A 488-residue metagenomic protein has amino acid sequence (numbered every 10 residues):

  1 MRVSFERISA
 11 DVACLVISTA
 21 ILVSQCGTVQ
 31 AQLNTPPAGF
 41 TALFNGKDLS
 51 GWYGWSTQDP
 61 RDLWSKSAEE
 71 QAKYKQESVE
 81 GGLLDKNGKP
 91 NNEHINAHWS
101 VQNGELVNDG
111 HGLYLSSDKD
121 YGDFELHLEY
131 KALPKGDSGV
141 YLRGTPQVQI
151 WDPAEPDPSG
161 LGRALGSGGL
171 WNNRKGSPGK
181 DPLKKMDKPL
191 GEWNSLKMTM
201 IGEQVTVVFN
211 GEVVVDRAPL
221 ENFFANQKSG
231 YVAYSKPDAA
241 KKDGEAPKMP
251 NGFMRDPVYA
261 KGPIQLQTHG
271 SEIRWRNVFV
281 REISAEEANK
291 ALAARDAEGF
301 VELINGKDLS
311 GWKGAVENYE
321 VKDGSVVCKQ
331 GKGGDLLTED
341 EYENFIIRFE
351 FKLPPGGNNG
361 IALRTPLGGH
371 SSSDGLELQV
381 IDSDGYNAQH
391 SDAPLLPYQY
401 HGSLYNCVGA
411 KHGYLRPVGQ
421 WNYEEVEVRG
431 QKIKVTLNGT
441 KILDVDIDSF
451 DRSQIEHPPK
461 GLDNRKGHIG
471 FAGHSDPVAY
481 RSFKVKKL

Functional and structural regions predicted by a protein language model:
M1-A10: N-terminal secretory signal peptides that target proteins for export/translocation
D11-Q25: Bacterial N-terminal signal peptides
V29-L488: Carbohydrate-interacting regions of secretory-pathway proteins
